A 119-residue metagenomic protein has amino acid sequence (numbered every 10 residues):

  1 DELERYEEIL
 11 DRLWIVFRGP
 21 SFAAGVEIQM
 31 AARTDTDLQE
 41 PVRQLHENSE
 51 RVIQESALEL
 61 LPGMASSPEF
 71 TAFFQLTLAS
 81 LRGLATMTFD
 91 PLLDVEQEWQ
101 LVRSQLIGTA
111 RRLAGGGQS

Functional and structural regions predicted by a protein language model:
D1-F22, F73-T77: Hydrophobic alpha-helical connector segments
I15-V26, T36-G63, T71-A72, Q97 (+1 more regions): Amphipathic alpha-helical packing segments from all-alpha helical-bundle domains
V26-E27, F89: Intrinsic disorder/low-complexity signal
R33: Acidic, metal/ion-handling microdomains and their immediate structural contexts
Q39, E59-S119: Hydrophobic/aromatic-rich alpha-helical bundle segments in the mid-to-C-terminal region
